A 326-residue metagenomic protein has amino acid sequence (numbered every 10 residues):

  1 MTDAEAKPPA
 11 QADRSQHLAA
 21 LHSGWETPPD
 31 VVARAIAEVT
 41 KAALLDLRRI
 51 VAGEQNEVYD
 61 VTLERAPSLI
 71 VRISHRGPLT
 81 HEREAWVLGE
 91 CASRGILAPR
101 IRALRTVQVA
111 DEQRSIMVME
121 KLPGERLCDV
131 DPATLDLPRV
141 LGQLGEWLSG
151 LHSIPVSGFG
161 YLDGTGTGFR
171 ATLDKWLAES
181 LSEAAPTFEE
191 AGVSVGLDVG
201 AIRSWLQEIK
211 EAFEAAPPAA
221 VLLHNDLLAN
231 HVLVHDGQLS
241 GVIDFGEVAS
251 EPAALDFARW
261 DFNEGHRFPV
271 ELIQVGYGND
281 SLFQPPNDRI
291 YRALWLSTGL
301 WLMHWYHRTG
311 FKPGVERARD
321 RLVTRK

Functional and structural regions predicted by a protein language model:
T2-T40: Juxta-kinase regulatory segment immediately upstream of eukaryotic protein kinase catalytic domains
P9, L127, G142-Q143, E179-E183 (+2 more regions): Helix-rich C-terminal or lid/interface subdomains of diverse kinases
G24-A43, Q108, T134, P138-G142 (+3 more regions): An alpha-helical support segment within catalytic cores of ATP-dependent transferases
P29-D30, A85, V270-E271: Short, surface-exposed alpha-helical segments at coil->helix boundaries
D46-T172, P217: ATP-binding pocket architecture of kinase catalytic cores
E57-T62, V71, S204-F257: Active-site acidic catalytic loop and adjacent metal/ATP-binding pocket of ATP-dependent phosphoryl transfer enzymes
I70-I73, R102-A103, L162-D163, L222-N225 (+4 more regions): Short beta-strand segments
L88, L135-D136, G168, G241 (+3 more regions): Glycine-rich, phosphate-binding/catalytic loops in enzymes
